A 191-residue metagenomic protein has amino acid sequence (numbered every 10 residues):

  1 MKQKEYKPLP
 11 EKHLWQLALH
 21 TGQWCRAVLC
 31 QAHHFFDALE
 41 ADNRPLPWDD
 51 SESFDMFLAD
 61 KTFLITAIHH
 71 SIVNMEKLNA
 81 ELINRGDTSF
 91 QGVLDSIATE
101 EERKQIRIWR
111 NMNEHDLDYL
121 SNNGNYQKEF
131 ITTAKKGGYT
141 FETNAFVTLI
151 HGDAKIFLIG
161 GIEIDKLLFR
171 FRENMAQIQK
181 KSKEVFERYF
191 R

Functional and structural regions predicted by a protein language model:
M1-E102, K128, T132-R191: Amphipathic alpha-helical interface segments
T99-N125: Histidine-centered, metal-coordinating catalytic motifs and their short helical/loop contexts
